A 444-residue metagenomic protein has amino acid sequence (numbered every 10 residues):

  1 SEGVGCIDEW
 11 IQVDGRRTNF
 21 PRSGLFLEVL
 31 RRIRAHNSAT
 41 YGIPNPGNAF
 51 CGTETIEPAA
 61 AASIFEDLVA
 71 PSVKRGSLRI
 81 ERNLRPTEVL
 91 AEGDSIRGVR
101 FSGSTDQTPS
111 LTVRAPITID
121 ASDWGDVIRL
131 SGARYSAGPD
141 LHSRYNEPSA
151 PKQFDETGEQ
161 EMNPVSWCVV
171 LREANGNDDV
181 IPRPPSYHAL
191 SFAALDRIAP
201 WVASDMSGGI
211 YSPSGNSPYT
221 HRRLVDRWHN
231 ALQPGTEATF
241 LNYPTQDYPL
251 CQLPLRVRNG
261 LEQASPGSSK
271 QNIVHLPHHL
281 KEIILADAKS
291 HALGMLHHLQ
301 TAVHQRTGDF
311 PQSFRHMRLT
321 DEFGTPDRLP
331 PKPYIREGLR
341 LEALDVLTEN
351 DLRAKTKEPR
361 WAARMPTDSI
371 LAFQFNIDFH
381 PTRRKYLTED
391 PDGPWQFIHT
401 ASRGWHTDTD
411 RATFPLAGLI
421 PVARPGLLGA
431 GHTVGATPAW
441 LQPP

Functional and structural regions predicted by a protein language model:
E2-E88, N163-P164: Conserved N-terminal/central alpha/beta ligand/cofactor-binding core
E2-G3, N83, D106-I117, A121-P443: Flavin (FAD/FMN)-binding glycine-rich loop and adjacent Rossmann-like elements that form
A60-I64, G294, P444: Short amphipathic alpha-helical face segments that pack within enzyme cores and frequently flank/anchor catalytic
L90-A91, N146: Short secondary-structure boundary/hinge segments and terminal tails
E92-G93, T301: Short acidic-glycine loop/turn motifs at beta-strand connectors
G93-V99: Short, hydrophobic/aromatic-rich segments at coil-to-beta transitions
